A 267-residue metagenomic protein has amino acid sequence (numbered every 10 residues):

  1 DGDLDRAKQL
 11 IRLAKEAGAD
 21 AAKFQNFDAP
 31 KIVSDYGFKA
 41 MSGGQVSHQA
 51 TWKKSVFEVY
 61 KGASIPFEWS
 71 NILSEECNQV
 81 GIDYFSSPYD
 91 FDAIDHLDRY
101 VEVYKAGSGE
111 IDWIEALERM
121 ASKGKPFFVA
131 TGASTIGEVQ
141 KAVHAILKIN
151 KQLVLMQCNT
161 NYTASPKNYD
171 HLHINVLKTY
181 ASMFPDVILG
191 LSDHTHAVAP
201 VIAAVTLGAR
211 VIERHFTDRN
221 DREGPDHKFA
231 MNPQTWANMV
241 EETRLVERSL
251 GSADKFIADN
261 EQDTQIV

Functional and structural regions predicted by a protein language model:
D1-V267: Catalytic cores and adjacent flexible loops of soluble metabolic enzymes that perform enolate/carbanion chemistry on
